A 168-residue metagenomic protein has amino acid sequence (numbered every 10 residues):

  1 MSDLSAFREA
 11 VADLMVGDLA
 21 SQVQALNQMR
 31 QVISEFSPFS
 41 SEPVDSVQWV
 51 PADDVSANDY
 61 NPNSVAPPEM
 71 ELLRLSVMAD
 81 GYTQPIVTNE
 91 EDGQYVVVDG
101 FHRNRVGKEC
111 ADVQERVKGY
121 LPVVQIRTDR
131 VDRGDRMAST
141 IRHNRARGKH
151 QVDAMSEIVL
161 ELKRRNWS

Functional and structural regions predicted by a protein language model:
M1-L73, E90: N-terminal leader or domain-start segments enriched in small/polar residues
N58-R74, M78-Q84, N104-S168: Amphipathic, charge-rich alpha-helical segments that serve as recognition/docking helices
P85-N89: Cytosolic beta-strand hydrophobic patch enriched in CBS
D92-V96: Short active-site oxyanion
G100: Short, conserved phosphate/pyrophosphate- and ester-handling motifs at nucleotide-, phospho-/glycolipid
